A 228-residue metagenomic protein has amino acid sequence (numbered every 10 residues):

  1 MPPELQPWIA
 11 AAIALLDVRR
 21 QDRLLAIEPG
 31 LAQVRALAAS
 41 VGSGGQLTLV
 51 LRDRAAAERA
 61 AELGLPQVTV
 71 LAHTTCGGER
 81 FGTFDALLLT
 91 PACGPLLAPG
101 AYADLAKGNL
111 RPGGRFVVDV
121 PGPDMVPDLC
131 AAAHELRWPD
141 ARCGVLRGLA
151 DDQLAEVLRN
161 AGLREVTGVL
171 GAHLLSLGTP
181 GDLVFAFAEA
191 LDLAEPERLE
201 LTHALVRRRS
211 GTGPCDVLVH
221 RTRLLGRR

Functional and structural regions predicted by a protein language model:
P2, L154-R228: Conserved Class I S-adenosyl-L-methionine
P2-D22, A32-A36, S40: Conserved alpha-helix/loop element of class I SAM-dependent methyltransferases that forms part of the SAM/SAH-binding
R23-G78: Class I SAM-dependent methyltransferase SAM/SAH-binding core
G42, L96-L97, L110-P112: Helix-to-beta-strand junctions that scaffold the AdoMet/dcAdoMet cofactor pocket in Class I SAM-dependent enzymes
C76-L87: A short acidic, Gly/Pro-enriched loop at the edge of an enzyme's catalytic core that lines a small-molecule cofactor
D85-G100: A short SAM/SAH-binding and catalytic strip from SAM-dependent methyltransferases
G100, G113-L174, A194-P196: Conserved catalytic/acceptor-binding region of the Class I
A101-A106: Short, conserved SAM-binding segment of the class I
